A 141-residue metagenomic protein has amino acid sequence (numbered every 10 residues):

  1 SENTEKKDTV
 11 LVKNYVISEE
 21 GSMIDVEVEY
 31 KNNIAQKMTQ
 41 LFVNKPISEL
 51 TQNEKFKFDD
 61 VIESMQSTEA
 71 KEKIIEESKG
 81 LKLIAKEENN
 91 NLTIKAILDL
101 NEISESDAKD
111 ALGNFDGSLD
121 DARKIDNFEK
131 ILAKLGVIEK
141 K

Functional and structural regions predicted by a protein language model:
N3-K141: Subset-of-secretome marker
